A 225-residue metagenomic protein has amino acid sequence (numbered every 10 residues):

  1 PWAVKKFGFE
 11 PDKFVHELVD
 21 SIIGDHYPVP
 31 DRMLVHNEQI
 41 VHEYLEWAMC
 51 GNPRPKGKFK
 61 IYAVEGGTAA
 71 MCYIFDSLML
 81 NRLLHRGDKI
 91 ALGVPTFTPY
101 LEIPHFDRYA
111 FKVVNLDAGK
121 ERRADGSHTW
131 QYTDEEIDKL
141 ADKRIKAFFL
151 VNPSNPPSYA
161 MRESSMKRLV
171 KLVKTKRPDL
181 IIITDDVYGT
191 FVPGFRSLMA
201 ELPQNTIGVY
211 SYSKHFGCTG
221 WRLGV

Functional and structural regions predicted by a protein language model:
P1: N-terminal glycine-rich, Lys/His-bearing helix-loop that initiates the first secondary-structure elements of many
V4-F7: Coupling/switch segment of ABC-type P-loop NTPase heads
E10-R177, G189-P203, I207: Conserved core of the PLP fold type I
N152, I182-I183: Residue-level marker for buried hydrophobic side chains located in beta-strands that build the well-ordered beta-sheet
D186: Walker B catalytic acidic pair
E201-V225: Active-site PLP attachment segment
